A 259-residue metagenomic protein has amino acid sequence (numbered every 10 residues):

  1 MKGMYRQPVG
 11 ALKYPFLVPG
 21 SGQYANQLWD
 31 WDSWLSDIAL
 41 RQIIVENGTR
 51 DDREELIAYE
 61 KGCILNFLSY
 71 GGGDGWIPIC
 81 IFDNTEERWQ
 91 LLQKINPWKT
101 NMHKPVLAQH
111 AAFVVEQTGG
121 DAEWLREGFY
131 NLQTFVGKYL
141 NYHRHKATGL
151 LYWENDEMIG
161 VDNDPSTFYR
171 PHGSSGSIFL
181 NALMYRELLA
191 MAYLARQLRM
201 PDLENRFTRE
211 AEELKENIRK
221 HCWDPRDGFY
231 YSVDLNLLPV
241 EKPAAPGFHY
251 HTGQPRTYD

Functional and structural regions predicted by a protein language model:
M1-W29, G62, N66, N217-P225: Low-complexity, Ser/Thr/Pro/Gly-enriched N-terminal "stalk/linker" regions
Q7-V9, P97, A111, D156-E157: N-terminal start-of-chain detector that recognizes signal peptides and the immediate post-cleavage beginning
V9, D74, P78-I81, N141-W153 (+1 more regions): Catalytic cores of carbohydrate-active enzymes
Y14-G22, I79-K99, E157-G176, V240-R256: Acidic/His metal-coordination segments adjacent to aromatic residues that form catalytic metal sites in metalloenzymes
F16, L28, D32, N96-H103 (+4 more regions): C-terminal capping/lid segments that line or modulate ligand- or cofactor-binding pockets
N26-Y152, S177-N181, Y185: Aromatic-rich carbohydrate-recognition surfaces in CAZymes
D30-D32, M102, D121, D156-Y169 (+2 more regions): Acidic side chains
F113, T167-P171, A190-M191: A short small-residue
